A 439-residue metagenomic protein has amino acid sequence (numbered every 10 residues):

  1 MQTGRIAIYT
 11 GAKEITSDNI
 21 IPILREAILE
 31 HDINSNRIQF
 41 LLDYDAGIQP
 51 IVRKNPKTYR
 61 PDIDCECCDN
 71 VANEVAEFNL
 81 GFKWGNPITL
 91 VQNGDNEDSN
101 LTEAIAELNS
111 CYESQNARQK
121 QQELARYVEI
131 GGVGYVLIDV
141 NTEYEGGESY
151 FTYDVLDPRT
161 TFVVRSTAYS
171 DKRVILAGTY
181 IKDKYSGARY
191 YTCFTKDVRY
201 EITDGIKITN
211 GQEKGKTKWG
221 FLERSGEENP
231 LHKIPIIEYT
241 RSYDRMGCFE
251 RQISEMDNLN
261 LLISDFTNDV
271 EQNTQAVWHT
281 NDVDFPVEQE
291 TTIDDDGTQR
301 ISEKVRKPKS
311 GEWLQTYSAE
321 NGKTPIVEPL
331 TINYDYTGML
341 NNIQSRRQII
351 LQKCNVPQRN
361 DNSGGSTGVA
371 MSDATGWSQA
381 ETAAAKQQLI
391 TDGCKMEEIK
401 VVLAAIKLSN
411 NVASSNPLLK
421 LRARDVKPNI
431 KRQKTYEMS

Functional and structural regions predicted by a protein language model:
M1-V163: Extended, helix-rich architectural segments
I6-S17, H31-D32, A125-P308: Structured, contiguous alpha/beta core segments that scaffold functional sites
D98-L101, P329, N333-Y336, E381: Amphipathic alpha-helical coiled-coil segments with heptad-repeat character
L137-D139, F194, Q315, K420-D425: Residues in well-ordered beta-strands of folded domains
G220-T375, V412, P417-L419, V426-E437: Extended, charged amphipathic alpha-helical segments
S378-I390: Glycine-rich and small/hydrophobic secondary-structure elements
K400-A413: Substrate-recognition/cap regions that form aromatic- and gly/pro-loop-enriched pockets for small-molecule ligands
